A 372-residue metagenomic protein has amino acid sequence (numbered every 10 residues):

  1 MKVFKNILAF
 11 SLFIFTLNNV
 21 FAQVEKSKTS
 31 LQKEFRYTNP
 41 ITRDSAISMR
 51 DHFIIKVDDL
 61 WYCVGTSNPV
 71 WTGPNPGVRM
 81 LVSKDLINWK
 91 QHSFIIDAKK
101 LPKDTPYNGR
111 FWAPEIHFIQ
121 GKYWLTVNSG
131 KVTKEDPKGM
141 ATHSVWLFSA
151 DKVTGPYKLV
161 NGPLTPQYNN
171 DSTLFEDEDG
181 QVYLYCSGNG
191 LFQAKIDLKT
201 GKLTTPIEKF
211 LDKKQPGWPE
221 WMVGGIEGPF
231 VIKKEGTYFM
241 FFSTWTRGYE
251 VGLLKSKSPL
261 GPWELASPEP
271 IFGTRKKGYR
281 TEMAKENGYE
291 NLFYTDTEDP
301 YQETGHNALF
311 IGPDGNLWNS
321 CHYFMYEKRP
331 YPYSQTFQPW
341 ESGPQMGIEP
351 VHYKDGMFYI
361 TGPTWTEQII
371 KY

Functional and structural regions predicted by a protein language model:
M1-K26: Bacterial Sec-dependent N-terminal signal peptides
Q23-Y372: Carbohydrate-active catalytic/glycan-binding domains of CAZyme proteins, especially the secreted or lumenal ectodomains
